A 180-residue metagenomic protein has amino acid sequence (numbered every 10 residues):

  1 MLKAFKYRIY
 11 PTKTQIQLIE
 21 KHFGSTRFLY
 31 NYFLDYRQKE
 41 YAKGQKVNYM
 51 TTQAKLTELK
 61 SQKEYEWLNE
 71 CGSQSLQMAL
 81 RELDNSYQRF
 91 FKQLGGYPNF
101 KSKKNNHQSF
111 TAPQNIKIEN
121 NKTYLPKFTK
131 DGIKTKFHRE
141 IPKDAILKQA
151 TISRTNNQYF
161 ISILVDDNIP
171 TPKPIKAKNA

Functional and structural regions predicted by a protein language model:
M1-A180: Nucleic-acid substrate recognition interfaces
